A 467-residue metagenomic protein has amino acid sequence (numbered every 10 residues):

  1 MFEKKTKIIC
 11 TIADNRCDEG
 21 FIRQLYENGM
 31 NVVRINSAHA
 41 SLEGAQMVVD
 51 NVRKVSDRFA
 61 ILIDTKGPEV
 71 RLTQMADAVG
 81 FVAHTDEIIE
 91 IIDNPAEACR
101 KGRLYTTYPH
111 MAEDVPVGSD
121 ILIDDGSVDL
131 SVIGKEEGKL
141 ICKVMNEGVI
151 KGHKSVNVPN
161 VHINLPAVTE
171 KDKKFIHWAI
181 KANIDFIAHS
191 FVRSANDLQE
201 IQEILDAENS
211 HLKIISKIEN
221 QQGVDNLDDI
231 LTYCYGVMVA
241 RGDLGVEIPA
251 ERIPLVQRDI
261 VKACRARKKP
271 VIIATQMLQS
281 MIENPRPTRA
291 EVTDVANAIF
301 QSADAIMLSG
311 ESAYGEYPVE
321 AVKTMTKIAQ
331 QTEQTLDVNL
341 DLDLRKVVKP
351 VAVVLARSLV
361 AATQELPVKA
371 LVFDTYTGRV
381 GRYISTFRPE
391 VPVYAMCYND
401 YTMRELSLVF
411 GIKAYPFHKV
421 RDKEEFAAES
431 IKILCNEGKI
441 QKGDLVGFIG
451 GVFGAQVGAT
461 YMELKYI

Functional and structural regions predicted by a protein language model:
M1-I467: Non-catalytic helical/linker scaffolds that mediate oligomerization, partner binding, and domain coupling around large
